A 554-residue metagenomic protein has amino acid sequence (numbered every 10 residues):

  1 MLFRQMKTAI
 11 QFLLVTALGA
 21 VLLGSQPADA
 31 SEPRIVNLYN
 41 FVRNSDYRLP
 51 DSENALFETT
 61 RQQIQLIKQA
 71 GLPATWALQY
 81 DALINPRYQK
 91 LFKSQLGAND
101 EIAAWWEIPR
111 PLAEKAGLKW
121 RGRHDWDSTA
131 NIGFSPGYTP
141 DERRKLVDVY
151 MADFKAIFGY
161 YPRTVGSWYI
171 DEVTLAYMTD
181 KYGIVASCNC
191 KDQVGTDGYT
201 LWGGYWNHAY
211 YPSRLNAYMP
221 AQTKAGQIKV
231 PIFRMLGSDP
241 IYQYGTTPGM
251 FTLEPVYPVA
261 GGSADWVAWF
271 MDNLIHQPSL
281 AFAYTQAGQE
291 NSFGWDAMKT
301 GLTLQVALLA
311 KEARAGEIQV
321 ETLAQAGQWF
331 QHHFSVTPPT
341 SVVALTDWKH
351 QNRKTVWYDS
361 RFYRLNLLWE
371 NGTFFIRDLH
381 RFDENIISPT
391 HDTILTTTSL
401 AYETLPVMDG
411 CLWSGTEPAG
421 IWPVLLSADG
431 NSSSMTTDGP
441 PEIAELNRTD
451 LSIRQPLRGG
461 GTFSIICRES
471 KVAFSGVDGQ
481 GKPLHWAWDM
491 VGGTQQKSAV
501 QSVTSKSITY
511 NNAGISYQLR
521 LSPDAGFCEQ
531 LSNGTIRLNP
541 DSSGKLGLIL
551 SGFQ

Functional and structural regions predicted by a protein language model:
S31-A98, S279, A283: Active-site beta->alpha N-cap acidic-glycine motif
R43-D46, E58-A70, A152, A156-I157 (+3 more regions): Catalytic grooves of carbohydrate-active enzymes
Y47-F57, A77-Q89, R110-A113, G166-L175 (+3 more regions): Acidic-and-aromatic substrate-binding clefts and catalytic sites of carbohydrate-active enzymes
Y80-Y169, I228-T252, L280-N291, E403 (+1 more regions): Metal-dependent polysaccharide deacetylase catalytic core of the NodB/CE4 family, i.e., the active-site-bearing domain
T139-R214, I465, S470: Catalytic domains of cell-wall/extracellular-matrix polysaccharide-remodeling enzymes, centered on de-N-acetylation
V259-S263, T285-G288, S502-Q554: Beta-strand-rich recognition/accessory modules
L367-S452, L457-G461: Acidic-aromatic substrate-binding/catalytic surfaces of carbohydrate-active enzymes
N447-S498: Acidic, contiguous internal or C-terminal segments within carbohydrate-active enzymes that form a structured patch used
